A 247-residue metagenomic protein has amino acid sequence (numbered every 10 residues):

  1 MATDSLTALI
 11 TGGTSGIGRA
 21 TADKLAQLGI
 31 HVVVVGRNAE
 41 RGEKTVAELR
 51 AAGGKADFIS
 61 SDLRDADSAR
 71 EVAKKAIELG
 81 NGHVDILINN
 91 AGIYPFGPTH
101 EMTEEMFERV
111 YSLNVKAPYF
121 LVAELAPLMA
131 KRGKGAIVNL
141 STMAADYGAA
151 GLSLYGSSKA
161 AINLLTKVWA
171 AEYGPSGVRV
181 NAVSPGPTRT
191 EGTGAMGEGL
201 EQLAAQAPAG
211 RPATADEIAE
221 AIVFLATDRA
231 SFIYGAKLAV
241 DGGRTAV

Functional and structural regions predicted by a protein language model:
T14-S15, N38: Conserved glycine-rich cofactor-binding loop
P98-T99, M106-Y111, L203: Substrate-binding pocket helix/loop in short-chain dehydrogenase/reductase
M102, G148-G156, V168: Active-site loop-to-helix junction immediately N-terminal to the catalytic Tyr of the SDR YXXXK motif in Rossmann-fold
Y119, R211-V240, T245-A246: C-terminal substrate-recognition "lid" of short-chain dehydrogenase/reductases
V122, S158, T166: Active-site helix of classical SDR
P127, A170-P175, S231: Alpha-helical segment proximal to the catalytic Tyr-Lys
T142: Residue(s) in the substrate-gating loop at a strand-loop-helix junction that position the organic substrate next
